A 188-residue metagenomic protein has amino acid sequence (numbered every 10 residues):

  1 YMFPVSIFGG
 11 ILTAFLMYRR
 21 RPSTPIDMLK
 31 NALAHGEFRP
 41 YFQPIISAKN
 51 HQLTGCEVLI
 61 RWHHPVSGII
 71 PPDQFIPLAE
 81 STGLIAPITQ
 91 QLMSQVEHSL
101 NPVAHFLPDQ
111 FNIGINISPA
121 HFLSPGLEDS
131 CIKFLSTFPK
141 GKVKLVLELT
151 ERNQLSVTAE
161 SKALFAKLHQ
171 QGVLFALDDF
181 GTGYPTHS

Functional and structural regions predicted by a protein language model:
M2-V5, V146-E148: Short secondary-structure boundary segments
F3-P4, G9-K140: Bacterial c-di-GMP phosphodiesterase EAL domain
F134-S188: The catalytic core of metal-dependent phosphodiesterases that act on cyclic dinucleotides
